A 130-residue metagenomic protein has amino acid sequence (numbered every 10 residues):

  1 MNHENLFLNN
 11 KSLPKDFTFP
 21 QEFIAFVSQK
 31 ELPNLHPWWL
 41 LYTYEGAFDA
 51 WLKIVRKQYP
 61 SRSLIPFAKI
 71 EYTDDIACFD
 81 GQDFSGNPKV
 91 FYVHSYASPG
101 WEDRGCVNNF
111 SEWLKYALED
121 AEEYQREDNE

Functional and structural regions predicted by a protein language model:
M1-D83, Y124, D128: A surface-exposed partner-binding patch
V27, V55, V90-V93, V107: Extended aliphatic helical segments
D80-W101: Intrinsically disordered, low-complexity regulatory segments enriched in Ser/Thr/Pro and charged residues
H94-Q125: Compact, glycine/acidic-enriched structural inserts
